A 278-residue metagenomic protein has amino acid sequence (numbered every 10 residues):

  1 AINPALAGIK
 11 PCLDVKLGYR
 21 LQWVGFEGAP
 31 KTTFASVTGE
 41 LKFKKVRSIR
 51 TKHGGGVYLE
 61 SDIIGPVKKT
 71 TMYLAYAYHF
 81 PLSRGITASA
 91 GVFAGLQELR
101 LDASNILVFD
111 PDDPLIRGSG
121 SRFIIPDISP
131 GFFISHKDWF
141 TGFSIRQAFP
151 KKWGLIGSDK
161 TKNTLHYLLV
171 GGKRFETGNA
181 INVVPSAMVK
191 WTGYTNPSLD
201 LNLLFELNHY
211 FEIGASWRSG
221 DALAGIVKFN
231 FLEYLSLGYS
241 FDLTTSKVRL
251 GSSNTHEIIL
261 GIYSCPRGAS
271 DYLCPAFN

Functional and structural regions predicted by a protein language model:
A1-N278: Subset of outer-membrane beta-barrel
